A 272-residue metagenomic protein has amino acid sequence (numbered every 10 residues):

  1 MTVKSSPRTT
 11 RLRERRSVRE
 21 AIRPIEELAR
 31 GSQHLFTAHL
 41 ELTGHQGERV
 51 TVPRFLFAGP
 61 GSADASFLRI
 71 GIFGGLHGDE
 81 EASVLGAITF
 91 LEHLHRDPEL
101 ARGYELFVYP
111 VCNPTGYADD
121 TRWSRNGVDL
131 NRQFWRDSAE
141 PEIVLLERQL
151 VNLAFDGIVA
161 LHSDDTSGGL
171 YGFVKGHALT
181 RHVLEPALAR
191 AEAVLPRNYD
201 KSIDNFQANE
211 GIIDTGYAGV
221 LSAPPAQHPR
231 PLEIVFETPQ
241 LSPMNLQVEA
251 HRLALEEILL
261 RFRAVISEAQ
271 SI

Functional and structural regions predicted by a protein language model:
M1-I272: Structured catalytic-domain cores with a bias toward divalent-metal coordination
